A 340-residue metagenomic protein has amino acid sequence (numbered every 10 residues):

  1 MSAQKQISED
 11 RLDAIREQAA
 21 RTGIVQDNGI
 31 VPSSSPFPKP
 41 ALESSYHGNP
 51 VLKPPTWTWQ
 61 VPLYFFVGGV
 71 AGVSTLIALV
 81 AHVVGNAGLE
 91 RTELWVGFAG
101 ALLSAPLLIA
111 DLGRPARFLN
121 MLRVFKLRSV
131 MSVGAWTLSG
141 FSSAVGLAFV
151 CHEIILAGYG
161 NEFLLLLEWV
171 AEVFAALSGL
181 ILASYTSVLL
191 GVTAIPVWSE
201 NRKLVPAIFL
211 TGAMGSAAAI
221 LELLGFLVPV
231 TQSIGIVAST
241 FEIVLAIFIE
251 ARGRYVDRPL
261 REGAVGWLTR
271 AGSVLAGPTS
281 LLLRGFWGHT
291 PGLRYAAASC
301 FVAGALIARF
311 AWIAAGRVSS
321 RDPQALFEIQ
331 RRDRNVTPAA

Functional and structural regions predicted by a protein language model:
S2-Y64, G69, A340: N-terminal regions that are enriched for targeting/export leaders and immediately downstream pro/stem segments
I24-P32, P55-G69, W95-P106, R128-F141 (+2 more regions): Alpha-helical transmembrane segments of integral membrane proteins, especially early/N-terminal helices
H47-W59, R123-V130, G160-F163: Cytosolic juxtamembrane amphipathic/interface segments immediately preceding and feeding into a transmembrane helix
T58-W59, V84-A87, A144-P291, A297 (+1 more regions): Long, contiguous internal "core" modules enriched in hydrophobic/ aromatic residues
W59-L79, L138-F149, A213-A217: The first (N-terminal) embedded transmembrane alpha-helix
S74-T137: Membrane helical hairpin/interfacial module
L112-R117, I249-R261, W312-P323: A cytosolic-side transmembrane-helix exit/cap motif
S319-A339: Short, highly charged, low-complexity non-transmembrane loops/tails of multi-pass membrane proteins
